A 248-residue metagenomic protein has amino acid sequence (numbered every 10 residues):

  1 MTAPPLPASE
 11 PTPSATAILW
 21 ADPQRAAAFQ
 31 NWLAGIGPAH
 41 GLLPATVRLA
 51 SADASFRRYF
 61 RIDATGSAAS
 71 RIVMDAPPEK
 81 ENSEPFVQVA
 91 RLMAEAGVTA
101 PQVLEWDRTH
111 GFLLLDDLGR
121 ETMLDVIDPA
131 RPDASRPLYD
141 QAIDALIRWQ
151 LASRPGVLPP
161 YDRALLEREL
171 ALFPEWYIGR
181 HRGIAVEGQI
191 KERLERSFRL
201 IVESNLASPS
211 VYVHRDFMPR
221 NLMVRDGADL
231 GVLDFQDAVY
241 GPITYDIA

Functional and structural regions predicted by a protein language model:
T2-L42: Juxta-kinase regulatory segment immediately upstream of eukaryotic protein kinase catalytic domains
F29, I36-P38, R154-P160, A164-L165 (+2 more regions): An alpha-helical support segment within catalytic cores of ATP-dependent transferases
L42-F60: ATP-binding glycine-rich phosphate-binding loop
F60-L166, L172, I178-R182, L206-A207: ATP-binding pocket architecture of kinase catalytic cores
S210-Y212, V224-A248: Active-site Asp-x-Gly
D216: Conserved catalytic-loop position in the HRD/HxD motif
R220-L222: Catalytic-loop signature of eukaryotic-like protein kinases
